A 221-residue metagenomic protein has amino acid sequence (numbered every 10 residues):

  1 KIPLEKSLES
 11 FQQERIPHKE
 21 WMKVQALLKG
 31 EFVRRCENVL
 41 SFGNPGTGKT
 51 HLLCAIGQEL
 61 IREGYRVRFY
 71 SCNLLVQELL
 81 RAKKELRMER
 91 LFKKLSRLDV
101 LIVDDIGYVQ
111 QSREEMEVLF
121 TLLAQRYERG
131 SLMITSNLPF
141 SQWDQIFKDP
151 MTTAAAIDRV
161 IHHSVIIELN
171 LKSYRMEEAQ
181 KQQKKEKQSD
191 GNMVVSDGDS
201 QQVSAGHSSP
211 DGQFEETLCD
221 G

Functional and structural regions predicted by a protein language model:
L8-L28: N-terminal pre-Walker A segment at the start of P-loop NTPase domains
L28-C36: Phosphate-binding P-loop
V39-G43: Hydrophobic anchor at the beta1->P-loop junction of P-loop NTPases
G46: Walker A (P-loop) phosphate-binding loop of P-loop NTPases
K49: Conserved lysine of the Walker
L52, I56: Hydrophobic positions on the alpha1 helix immediately C-terminal to the Walker A/P-loop
R66, Y70, L74-A82, L86-R97 (+1 more regions): Replace "adjacent to P-loop NTPase cores in ATP/GTP-dependent enzymes" with "adjacent to NTP-binding cores
